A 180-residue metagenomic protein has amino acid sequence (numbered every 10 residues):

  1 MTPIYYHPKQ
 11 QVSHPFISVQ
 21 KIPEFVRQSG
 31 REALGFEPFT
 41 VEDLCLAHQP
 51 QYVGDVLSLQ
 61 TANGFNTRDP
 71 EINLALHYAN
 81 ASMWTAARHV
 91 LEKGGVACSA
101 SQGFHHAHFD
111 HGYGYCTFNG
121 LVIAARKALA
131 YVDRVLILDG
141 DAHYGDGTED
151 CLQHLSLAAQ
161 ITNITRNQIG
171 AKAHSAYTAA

Functional and structural regions predicted by a protein language model:
M1-A180: HDAC/HDAC-like amidohydrolase catalytic core signature
